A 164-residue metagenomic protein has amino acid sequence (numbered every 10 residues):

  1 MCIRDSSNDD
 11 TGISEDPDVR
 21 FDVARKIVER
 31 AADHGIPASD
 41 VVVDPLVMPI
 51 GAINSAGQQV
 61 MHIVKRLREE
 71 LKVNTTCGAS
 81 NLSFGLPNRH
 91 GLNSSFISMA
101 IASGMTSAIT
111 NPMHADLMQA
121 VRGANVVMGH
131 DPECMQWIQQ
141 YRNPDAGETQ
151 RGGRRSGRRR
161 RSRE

Functional and structural regions predicted by a protein language model:
M1-D5: Conserved small/polar residues in nucleotide/adenosyl-binding loops
S6-Q150: Catalytic alpha/beta core domains of metabolic enzymes, predominantly
T149-E164: Terminal or standalone catalytic/regulatory effector modules within metabolic enzymes and repeat proteins
